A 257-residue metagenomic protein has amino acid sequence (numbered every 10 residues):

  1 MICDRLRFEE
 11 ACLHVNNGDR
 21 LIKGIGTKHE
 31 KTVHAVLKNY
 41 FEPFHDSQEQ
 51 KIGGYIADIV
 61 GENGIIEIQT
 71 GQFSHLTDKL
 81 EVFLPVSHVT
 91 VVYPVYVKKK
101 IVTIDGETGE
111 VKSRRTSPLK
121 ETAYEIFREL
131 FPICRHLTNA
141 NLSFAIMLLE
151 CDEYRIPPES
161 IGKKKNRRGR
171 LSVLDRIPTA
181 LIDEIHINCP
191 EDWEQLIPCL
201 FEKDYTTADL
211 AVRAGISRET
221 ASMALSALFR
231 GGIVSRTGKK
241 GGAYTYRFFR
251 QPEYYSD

Functional and structural regions predicted by a protein language model:
M1-I56, P132: Acidic-basic catalytic patches of nuclease active cores, encompassing PD-(D/E)XK and other metal-cofactor nuclease
L37, A57-Q72, L76, F83 (+1 more regions): Conserved catalytic cores of phosphodiester-cleaving nucleases, focusing on short active-site segments
K79-L142: A basic- and aromatic-enriched beta-loop-alpha substructure that forms the phosphate/nucleotide- and DNA/RNA-contacting
R114-H186: Long, low-complexity, charged/polar intrinsically disordered regions in eukaryotic proteins
F201-R213: Short acidic, hydrophobic short linear motifs in intrinsically disordered regions
I216-F229: Short amphipathic alpha-helical interaction segments
F229-K239: A short, conserved structural fragment
K239-D257: Short, cationic-aromatic polyanion-contact patches
